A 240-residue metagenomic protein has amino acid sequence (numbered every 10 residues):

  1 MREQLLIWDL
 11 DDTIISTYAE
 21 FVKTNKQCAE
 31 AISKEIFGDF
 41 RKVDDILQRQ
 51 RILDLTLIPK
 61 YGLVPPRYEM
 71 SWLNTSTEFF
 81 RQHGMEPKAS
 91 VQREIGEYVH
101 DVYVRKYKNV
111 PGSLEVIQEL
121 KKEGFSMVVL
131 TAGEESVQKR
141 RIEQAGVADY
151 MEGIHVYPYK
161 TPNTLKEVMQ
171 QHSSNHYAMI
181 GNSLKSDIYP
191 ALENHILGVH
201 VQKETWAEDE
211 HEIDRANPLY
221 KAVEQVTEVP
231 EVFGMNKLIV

Functional and structural regions predicted by a protein language model:
M1-Q4, L114-K121, E134-V240: Asp-based, Mg2+/Mn2+-dependent phosphohydrolase catalytic module
M1-Q48: Active-site neighborhood of HAD-like aspartate-dependent phosphohydrolases
F21-E30, E69, L73, T77 (+1 more regions): An amphipathic alpha-helix signature
K34-R51, R81-I95, D149-G153: Short, surface-exposed acidic
R51-Y98: A metal-dependent, Asp-based hydrolase signature
P66, M70, Q82, A89 (+1 more regions): Short, acidic loop-to-helix structural element flanking the phosphoryl-transfer center in phosphate-processing enzymes
T131: Conserved SAM-binding loop
